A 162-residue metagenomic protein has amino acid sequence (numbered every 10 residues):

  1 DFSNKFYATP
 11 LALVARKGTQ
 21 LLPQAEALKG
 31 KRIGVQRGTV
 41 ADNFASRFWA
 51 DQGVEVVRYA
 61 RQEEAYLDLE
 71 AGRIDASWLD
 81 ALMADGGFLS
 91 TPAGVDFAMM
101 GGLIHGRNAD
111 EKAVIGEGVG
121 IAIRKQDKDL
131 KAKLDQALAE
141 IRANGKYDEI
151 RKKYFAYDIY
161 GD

Functional and structural regions predicted by a protein language model:
D1-D162: Proline/Glycine/Serine-rich low-complexity intrinsically disordered segments that serve as flexible stalks/linkers
